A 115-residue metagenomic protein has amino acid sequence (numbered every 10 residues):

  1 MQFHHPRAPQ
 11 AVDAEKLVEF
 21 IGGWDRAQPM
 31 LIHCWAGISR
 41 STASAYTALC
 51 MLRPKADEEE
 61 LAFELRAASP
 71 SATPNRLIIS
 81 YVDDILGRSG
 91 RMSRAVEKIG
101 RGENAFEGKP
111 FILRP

Functional and structural regions predicted by a protein language model:
M1-L31: Helix-loop module immediately N-terminal to the HCX5R catalytic loop in PTP-like cysteine phosphatase domains
P6-R7, A45, K109-F111: Surface-exposed beta-strand edges and their flanking turn/coil or helix-capping segments
R7, C34-A36, R66-A67: Non-catalytic interaction surface on structured domains
E15, T42-A43, R76, S80: A structural signal for well-ordered alpha-helical segments within the folded catalytic domains of diverse enzymes
W24-P29, C50-P115: PTP/DSP superfamily signal
M30-Y46: A phosphate-binding catalytic loop at a beta-strand-loop-alpha-helix junction that coordinates phosphoryl groups
